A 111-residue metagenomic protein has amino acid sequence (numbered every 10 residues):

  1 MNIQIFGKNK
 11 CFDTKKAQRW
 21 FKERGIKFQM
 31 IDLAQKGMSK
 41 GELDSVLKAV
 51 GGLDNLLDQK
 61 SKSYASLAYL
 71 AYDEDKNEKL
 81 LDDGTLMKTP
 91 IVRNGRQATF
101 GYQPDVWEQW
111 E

Functional and structural regions predicted by a protein language model:
M1-R19, E23-R24, F28-L33: Local sequence-structure signature of Cys/Sec-based thiol-disulfide redox active-site neighborhoods
L33-E111: Thiol/selenol-based redox catalytic cores and closely related redox-interacting motifs
